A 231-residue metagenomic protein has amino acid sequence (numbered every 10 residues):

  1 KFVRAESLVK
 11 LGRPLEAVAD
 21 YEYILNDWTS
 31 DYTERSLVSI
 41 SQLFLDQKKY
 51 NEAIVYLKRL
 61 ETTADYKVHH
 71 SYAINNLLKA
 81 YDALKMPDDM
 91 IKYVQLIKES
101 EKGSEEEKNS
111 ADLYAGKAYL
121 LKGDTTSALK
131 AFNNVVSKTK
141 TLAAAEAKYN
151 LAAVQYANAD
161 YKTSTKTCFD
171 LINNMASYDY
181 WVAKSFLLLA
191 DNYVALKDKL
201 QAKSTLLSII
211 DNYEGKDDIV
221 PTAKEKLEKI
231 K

Functional and structural regions predicted by a protein language model:
K1-K231: Acidic, polar-rich low-complexity tracts and alpha-helical solenoid repeat scaffolds
